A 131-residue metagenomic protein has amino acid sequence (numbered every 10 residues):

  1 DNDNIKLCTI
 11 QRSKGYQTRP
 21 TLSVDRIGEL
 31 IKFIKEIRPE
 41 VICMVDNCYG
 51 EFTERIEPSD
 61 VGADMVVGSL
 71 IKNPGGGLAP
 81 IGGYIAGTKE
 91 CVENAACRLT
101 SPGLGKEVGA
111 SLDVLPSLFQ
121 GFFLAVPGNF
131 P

Functional and structural regions predicted by a protein language model:
D1-F130: Conserved PLP-enzyme active-site core in the AAT-like
